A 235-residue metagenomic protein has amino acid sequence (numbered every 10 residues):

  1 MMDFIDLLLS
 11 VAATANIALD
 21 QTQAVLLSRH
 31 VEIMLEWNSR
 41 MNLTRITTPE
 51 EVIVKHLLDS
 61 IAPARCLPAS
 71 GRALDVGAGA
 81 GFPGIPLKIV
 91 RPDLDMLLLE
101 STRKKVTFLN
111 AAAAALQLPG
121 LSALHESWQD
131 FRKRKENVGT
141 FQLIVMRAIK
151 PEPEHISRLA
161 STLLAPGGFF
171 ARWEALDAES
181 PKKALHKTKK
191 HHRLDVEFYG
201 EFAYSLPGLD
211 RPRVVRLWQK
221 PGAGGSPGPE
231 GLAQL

Functional and structural regions predicted by a protein language model:
M2-L74, K104, A111-L121: Class I SAM-dependent transferase core
V11, A24, V90, A184-H191: Alpha-helical structural signal in soluble globular domains
T48-E51, L57-L58, V90, K133 (+2 more regions): Short capping/connector residues at structural and topological boundaries
D75-G79: Conserved S-adenosyl-L-methionine
A80-D93: Conserved SAM-binding loop of SAM-dependent methyltransferases across substrates and taxa, primarily the Class I
L94-L97, S101-L235: S-adenosylmethionine
